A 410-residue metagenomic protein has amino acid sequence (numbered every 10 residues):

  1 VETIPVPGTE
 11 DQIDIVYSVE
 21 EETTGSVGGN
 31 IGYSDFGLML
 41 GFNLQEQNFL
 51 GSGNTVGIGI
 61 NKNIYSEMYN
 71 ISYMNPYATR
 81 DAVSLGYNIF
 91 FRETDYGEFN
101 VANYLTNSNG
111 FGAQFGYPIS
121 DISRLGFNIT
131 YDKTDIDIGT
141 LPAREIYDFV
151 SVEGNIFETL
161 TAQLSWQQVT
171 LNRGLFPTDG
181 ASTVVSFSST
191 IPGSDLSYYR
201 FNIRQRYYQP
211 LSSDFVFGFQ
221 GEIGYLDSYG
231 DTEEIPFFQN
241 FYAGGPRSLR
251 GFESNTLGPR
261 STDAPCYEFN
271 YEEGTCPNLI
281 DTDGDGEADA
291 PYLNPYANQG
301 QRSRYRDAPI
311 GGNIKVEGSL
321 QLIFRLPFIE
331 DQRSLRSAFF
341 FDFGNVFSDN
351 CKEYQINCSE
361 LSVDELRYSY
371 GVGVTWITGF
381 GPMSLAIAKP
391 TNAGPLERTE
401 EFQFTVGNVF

Functional and structural regions predicted by a protein language model:
V1-V184, Y198, Q209, F215 (+4 more regions): Gram-negative/organellar outer-membrane beta-barrel architecture
V6, D281, T378: Acidic surface patches and DE-rich sequence motifs
I13, V27, L335, Y370-V372: Residue-level marker for the onset of beta-strands and adjacent loop->beta junctions in well-ordered domains
G25-G37, S66, F237-F238, S348-L366: Small/polar, glycine/serine/threonine/aspartate-rich low-complexity segments that form flexible
S26, R144-N155, T159-I356, L396 (+1 more regions): C-terminal outer-membrane beta-barrel translocator/porin domains of Gram-negative envelope proteins and their
Y96, G112, Y117, S188-S189 (+3 more regions): A short, hydrophobic secondary-structure junction motif
E353-R398, F402: C-terminal structured "cap/appendage" subdomains that terminate the fold
